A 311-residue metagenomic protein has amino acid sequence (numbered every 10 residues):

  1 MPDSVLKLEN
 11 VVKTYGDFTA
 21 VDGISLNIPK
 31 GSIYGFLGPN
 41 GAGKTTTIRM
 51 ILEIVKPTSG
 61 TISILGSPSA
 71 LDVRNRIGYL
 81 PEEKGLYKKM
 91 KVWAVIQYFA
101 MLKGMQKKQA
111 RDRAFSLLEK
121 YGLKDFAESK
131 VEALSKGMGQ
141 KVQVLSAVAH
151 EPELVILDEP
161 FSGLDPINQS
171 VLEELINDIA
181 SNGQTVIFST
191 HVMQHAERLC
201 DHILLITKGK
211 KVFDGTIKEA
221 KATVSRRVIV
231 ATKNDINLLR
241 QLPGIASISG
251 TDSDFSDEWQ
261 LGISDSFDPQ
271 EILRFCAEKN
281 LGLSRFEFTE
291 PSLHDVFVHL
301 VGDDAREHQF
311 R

Functional and structural regions predicted by a protein language model:
M1-V12, D303-R311: ABC-family P-loop ATPase nucleotide-binding domain
D3-L6, K13-T207, V212-F213: ABC transporter nucleotide-binding domains
K13, S247-G250, F288: Hydrophobic/anchoring residues in structured secondary elements
G16, S69, F126, K233 (+2 more regions): Structured loop/turn residues at secondary-structure junctions
K103, P243, D304-A305: Conserved NTP-handling cores and scaffolds of large molecular machines
E173-I263: ABC transporter nucleotide-binding domain
S264-R311: C-terminal coupling/interaction segments
